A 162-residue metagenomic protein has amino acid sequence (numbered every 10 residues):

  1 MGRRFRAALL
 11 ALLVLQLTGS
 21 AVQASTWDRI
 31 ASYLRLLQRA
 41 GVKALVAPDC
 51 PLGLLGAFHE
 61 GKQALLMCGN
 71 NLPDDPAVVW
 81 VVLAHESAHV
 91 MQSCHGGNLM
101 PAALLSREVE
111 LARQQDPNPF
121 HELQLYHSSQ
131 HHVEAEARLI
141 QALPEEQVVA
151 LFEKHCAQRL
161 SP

Functional and structural regions predicted by a protein language model:
M1-L9: Bacterial N-terminal signal peptides that target proteins for export
A8-T18: Bacterial N-terminal signal peptides
S20-A24: Sec/Tat signal peptide C-region and signal peptidase I cleavage site
S25-L36, A40-K43, P51-L52, P101-P162: Metalloprotease/metallohydrolase-associated module, dominated by Zn2+-dependent proteases
A47-A77, S93: Active-site scaffold of zinc-dependent metalloenzymes
P73-P76, W80, Q130-V133: Aromatic-acidic/polar surface patches that form glycan- and anion
P76-M91: Short alpha-helix carrying the canonical HExxH Zn2+-binding catalytic motif
S87-L104: Catalytic Zn2+-binding segment of zinc metalloproteases
